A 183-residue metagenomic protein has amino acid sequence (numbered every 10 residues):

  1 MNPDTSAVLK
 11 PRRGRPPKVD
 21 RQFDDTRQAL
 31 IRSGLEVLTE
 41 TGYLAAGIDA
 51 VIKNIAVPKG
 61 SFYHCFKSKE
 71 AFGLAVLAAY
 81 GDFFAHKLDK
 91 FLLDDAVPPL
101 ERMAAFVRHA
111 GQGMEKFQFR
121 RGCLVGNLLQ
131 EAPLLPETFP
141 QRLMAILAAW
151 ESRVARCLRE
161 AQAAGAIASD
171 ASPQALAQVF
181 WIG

Functional and structural regions predicted by a protein language model:
M1-D25: N-terminal intrinsically disordered/low-complexity leader segments
N2, A29, S33, V37-A71 (+1 more regions): Helix-turn-helix
F23, R27, I31, G73 (+5 more regions): Amphipathic, non-transmembrane alpha-helical scaffold segments
A75, A79, D89-R121, P173-F180: Hydrophobic alpha-helical connector segments
A85, E101-A105, R120, E137-A163 (+1 more regions): Amphipathic alpha-helical packing segments from all-alpha helical-bundle domains
G113-F117, L134, R156, E160 (+1 more regions): Amphipathic C-terminal alpha-helical segment
